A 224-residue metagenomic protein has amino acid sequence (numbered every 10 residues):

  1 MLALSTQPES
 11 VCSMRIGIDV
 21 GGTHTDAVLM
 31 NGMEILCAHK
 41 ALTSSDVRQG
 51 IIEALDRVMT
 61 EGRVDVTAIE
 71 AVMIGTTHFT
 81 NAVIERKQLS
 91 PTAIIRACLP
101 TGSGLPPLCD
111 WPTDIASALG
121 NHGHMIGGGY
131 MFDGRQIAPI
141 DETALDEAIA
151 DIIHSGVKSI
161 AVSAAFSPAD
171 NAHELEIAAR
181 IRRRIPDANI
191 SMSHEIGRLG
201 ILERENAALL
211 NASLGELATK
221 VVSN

Functional and structural regions predicted by a protein language model:
L2-N224: N-terminally biased helix-coil "hinge/interface" segments that flank
